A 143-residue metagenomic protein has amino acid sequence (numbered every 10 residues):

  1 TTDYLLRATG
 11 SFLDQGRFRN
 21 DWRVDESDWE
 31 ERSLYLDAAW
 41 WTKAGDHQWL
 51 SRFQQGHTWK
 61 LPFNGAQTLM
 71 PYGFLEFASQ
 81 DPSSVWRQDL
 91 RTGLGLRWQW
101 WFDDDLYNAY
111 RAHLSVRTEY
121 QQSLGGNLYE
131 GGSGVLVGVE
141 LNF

Functional and structural regions predicted by a protein language model:
T1, D21-D25, A39-D46, P62-N64 (+2 more regions): Outer-membrane beta-barrel domain signature
T1, E30-T42, L69-D81, A112-L124: Transmembrane beta-strand segments that form the barrel wall of outer-membrane beta-barrel proteins
T1-F12, T118: Outer membrane beta-barrel
T2-L6, G45-F53, W86-L94, Y129-V135: Residues that define the transmembrane beta-barrel architecture of outer-membrane proteins
R7-S11, W100, E130-F143: Outer-membrane beta-barrel "beta-signal"
F12-E31, G45, K60-M70, W100-L114 (+1 more regions): Short loop/turn motifs that connect adjacent beta-strands in outer-membrane beta-barrel proteins
A38, L50-K60, N64-L69: C-terminal structural cap/anchor segments
P71-A112: Glycine/small-residue-rich hydrophobic helix-like segments
